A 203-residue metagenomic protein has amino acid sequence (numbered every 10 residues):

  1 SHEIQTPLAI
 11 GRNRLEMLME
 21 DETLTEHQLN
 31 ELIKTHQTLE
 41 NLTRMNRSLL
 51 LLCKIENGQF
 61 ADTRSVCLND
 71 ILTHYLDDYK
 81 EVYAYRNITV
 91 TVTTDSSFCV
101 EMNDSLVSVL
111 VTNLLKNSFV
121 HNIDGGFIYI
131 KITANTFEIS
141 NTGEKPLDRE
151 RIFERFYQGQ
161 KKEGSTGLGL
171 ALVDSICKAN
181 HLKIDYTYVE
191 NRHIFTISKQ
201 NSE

Functional and structural regions predicted by a protein language model:
T35-L42: Short alpha-helical segment of the dimerization/phosphotransfer core of two-component systems
E56-D62, C99-M102: Conserved micro-motifs of the catalytic ATP-binding
R64, T89-C99: Conserved catalytic submotifs in the C-terminal HATPase_c
N117-F119: Short helix-loop "hinge" at the ATP-lid/N-box region of the Bergerat-fold HATPase_c
G125-T136: Short beta-strand/loop element within the Bergerat-fold HATPase_c
K145-Q158: Short conserved segment of the HATPase_c
L182-Y186: Conserved glycine-rich
